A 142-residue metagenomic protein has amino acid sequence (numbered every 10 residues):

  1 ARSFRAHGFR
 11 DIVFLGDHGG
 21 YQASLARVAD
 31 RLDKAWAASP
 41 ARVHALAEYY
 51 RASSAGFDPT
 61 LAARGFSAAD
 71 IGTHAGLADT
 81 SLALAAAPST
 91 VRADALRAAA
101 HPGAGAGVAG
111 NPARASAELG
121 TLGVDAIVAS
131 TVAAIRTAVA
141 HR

Functional and structural regions predicted by a protein language model:
A1-V13, D17-R142: Extended, histidine- and acidic-residue-enriched regions that form the cofactor-binding/catalytic faces
